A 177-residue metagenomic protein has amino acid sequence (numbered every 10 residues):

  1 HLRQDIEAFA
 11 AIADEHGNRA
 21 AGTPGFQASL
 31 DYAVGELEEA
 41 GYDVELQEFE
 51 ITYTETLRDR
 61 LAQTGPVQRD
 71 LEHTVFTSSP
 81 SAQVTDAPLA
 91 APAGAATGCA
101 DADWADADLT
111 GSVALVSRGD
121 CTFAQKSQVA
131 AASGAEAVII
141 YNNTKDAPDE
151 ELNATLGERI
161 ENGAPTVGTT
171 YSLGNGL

Functional and structural regions predicted by a protein language model:
H1-Q4, A8, G25-E39, T122-Q125 (+2 more regions): Extracytoplasmic/secreted proteins, especially bacterial periplasmic and envelope-associated proteins
E7, A11-T110: Noncatalytic luminal/extracellular "stalk/propeptide" segments of secretory-pathway proteins
A21-P24, D70-L173: Extracellular/luminal Protease-associated
